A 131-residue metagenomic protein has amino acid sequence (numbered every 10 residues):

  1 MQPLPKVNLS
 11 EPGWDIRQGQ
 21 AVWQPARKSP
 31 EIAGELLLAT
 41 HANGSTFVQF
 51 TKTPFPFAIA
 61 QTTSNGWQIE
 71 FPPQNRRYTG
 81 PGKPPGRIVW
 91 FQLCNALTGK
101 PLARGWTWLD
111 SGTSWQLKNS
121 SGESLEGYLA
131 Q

Functional and structural regions predicted by a protein language model:
M1-L37, A42-N43: N-terminal leader/targeting segments and the immediate start of mature chains
G13-W14, T40-S45, Q61-G66, D110-S114 (+1 more regions): Short, solvent-exposed coil/turn segments at beta-strand boundaries
V22, L37, Q68, R77 (+2 more regions): Ser/Thr- (and often Asn-) enriched beta-sheet segments in non-cytosolic proteins
W23-P30, F47-P54, L93-A103: Short, solvent-exposed secondary-structure boundary motifs
K28-A60, I69: Structural recognition of beta-strand segments within beta-rich domains
Q49, C94-Q131: Gly/Pro-enriched, hydrophobic low-complexity segments that function as extracytoplasmic propeptides/linkers
F50-P54, T63-G66, F71-N75, G82 (+1 more regions): A mature extracytoplasmic/lumenal domain signature
I69-T98: Acidic/charged, solvent-exposed loop-and-adjacent secondary-structure segments enriched in E/D, K/R, S/T, and G/P
